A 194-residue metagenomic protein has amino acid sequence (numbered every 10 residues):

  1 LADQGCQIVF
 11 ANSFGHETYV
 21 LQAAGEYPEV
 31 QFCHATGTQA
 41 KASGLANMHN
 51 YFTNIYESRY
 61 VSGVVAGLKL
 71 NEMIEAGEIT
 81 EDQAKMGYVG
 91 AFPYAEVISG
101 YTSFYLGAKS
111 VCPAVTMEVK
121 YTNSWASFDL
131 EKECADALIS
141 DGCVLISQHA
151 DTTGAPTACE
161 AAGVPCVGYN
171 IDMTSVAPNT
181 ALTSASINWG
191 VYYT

Functional and structural regions predicted by a protein language model:
L1-T194: A residue-level marker of the well-folded mature domains of exported/periplasmic proteins
